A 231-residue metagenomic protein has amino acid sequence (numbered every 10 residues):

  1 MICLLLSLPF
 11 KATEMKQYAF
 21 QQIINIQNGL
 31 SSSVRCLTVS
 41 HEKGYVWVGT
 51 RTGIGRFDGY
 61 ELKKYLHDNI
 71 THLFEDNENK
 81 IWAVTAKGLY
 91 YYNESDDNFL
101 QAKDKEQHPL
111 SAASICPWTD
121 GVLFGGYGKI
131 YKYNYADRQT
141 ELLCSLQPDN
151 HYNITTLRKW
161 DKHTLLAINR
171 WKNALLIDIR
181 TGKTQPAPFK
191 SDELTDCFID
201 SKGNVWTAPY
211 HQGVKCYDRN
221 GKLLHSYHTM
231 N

Functional and structural regions predicted by a protein language model:
M1-N231: Carboxylate-rich, polar loop motifs that coordinate divalent cations or form catalytic acidic clusters
